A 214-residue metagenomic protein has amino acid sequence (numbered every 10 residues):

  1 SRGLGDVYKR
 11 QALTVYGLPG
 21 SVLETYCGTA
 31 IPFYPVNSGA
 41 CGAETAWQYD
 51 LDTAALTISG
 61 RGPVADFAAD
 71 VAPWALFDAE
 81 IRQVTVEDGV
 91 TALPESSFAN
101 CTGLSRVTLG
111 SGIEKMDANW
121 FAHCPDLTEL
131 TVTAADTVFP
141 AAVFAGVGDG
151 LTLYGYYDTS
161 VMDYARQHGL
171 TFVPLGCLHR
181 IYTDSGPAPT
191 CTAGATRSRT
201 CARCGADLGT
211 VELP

Functional and structural regions predicted by a protein language model:
S1-G5, R10-S21, Y34-N37, T53-G62 (+6 more regions): Structural signature of tandem-repeat unit edges
S1-G5, Y26, V211-P214: Short, intrinsically disordered, charge-balanced linker/junction segments flanking boundaries in proteins
V22-P32, V143, S160-G169: Short, aromatic/basic amphipathic alpha-helical patches
A30-E44, T171-I181, E212-P214: Low-complexity, Pro/Thr/Ser/Gly/Ala-rich linker/spacer regions in secreted, extracellular modular proteins
E44-L51: Short, exposed beta-strand/loop patches in secreted or surface proteins that constitute
A65-F77: Acidic/polar low-complexity surface segments
E87, T133, G176-P214: Extracellular modular ligand-binding repeats in secreted and cell-surface proteins
P94-S97, D117-W120, V143: Consensus positions within tandem repeat domains that build extended binding/scaffold surfaces
